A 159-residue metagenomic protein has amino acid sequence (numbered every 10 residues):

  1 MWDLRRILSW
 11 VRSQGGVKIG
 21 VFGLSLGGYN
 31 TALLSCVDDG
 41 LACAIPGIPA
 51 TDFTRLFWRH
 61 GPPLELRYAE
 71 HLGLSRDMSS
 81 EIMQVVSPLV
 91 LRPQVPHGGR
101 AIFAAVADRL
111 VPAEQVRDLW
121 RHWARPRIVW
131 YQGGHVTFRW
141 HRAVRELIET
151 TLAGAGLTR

Functional and structural regions predicted by a protein language model:
M1-Q14: Alpha/beta-hydrolase active-site loop
K18-G20, C43: Residue in the alpha/beta-hydrolase core beta-strand immediately N-terminal to the catalytic nucleophile
F22-T31: Gly/Ala-rich beta-loop-alpha elbow adjacent to hydrolase catalytic centers
L33-M78, W130: Hydrolase active-site cap/lid region
L56-R121: The feature captures the conserved acid-bearing segment of alpha/beta-hydrolase catalytic domains
G133-R145: Catalytic histidine-centered segment of alpha/beta-hydrolase-like enzymes
A153-R159: Alpha/beta-hydrolase-fold serine-hydrolase catalytic core, especially in secreted/extracellular enzymes
